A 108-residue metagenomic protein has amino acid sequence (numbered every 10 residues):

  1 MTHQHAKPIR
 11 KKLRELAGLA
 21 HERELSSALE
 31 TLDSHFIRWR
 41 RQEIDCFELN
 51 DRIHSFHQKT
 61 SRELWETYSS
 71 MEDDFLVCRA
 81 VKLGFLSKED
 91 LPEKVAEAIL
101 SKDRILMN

Functional and structural regions predicted by a protein language model:
M1-N108: Acidic, Ser/Pro/Thr-rich low-complexity regulatory regions and the short amphipathic helical interaction modules they
